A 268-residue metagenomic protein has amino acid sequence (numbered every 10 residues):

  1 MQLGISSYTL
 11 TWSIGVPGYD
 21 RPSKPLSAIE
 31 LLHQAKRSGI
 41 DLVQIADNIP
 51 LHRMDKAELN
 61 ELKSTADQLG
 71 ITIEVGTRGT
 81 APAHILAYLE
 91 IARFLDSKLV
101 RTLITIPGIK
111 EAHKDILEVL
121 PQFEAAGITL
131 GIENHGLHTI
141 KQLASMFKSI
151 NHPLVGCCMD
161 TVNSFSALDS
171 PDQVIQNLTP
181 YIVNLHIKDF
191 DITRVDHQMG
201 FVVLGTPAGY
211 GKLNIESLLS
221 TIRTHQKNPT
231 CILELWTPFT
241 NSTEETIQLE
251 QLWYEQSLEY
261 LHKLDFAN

Functional and structural regions predicted by a protein language model:
M1-F94, K98, Q251, E255-N268: N-terminal pre-domain/capping segments
L3-L10, V43-I45, I71-T77, V100-T102 (+4 more regions): Hydrophobic faces of well-ordered beta-strands that scaffold small-molecule active sites in alpha/beta enzyme cores
I5, A35, A66, A92 (+7 more regions): Conserved, mostly hydrophobic/aromatic
Y8-L10, N48-P50, G76-T80, I104-P107 (+4 more regions): Active-site beta-loop-alpha junctions enriched in small/polar residues
K24-L26, K56-E61, L86, K110-L117 (+3 more regions): Charged helix-capping and loop-helix junction motifs
V43, P121-K212: Acidic/histidine-rich catalytic cores of soluble enzymes
E58-E61, T65-C157: Active-site acidic/histidine proton-transfer and metal-coordination neighborhood in alpha/beta enzyme cores
G211-L218, I222, P229-L235, F239: H/E-rich (His + Asp/Glu) clusters that bind or coordinate divalent metals
